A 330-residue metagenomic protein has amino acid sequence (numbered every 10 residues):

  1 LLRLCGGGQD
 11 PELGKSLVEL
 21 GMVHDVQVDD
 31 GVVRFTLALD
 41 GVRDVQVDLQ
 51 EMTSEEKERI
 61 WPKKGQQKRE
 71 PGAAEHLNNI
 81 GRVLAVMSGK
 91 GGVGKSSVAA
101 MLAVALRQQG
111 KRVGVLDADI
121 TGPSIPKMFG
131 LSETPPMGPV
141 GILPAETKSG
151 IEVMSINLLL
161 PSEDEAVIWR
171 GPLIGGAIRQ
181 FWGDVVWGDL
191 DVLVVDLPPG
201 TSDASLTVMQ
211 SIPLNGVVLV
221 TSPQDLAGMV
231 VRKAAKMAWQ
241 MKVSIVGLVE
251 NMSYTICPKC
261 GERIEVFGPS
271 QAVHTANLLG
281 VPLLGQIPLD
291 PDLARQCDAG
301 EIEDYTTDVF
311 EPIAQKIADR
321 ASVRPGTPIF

Functional and structural regions predicted by a protein language model:
L1-C5, E19-M22, D29-L49: Short, non-transmembrane amphipathic alpha-helical segments
L20, L39-D40, D48-P71, A235-F330: C-terminal lobe/tail of nucleotide-utilizing enzymes
E75-G81: Phosphate-binding P-loop
R82-I120, V231, A235: Walker A/P-loop phosphate-binding motif and the immediately C-terminal alpha-helix
G92-M101, G122-P126, L197-S205, L226-V230: Short glycine/serine/threonine-rich phosphate/pyrophosphate-binding segments that cradle anionic phosphate groups
L106-G171, G175, W182, V273: Phosphate-binding loop that captures ATP/GTP phosphates
M154, L197, P312: Glycine-rich phosphate-binding loops of nucleotide-dependent enzymes
L160-V208, A227: Phosphate-binding/switch loop-helix module in NTP-utilizing enzymes
